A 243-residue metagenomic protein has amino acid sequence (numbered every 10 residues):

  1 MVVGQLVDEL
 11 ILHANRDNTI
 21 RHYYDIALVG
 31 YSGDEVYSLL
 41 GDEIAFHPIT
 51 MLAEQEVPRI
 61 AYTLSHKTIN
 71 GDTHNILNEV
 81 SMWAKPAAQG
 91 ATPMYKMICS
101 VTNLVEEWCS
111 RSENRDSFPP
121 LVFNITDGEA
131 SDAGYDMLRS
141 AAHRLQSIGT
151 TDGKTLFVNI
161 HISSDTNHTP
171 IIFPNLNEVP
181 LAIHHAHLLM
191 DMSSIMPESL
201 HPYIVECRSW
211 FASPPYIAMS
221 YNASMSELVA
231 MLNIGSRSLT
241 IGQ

Functional and structural regions predicted by a protein language model:
M1-Q243: Acidic, low-complexity intrinsically disordered regions
